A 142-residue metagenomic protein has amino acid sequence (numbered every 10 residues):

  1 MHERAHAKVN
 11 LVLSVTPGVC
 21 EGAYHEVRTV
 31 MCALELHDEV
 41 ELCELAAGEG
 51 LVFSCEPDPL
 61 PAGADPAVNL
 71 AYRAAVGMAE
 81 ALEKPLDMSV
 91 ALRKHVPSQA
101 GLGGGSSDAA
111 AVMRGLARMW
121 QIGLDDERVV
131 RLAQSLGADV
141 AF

Functional and structural regions predicted by a protein language model:
M1-A100, R118, I122, E127: ATP-binding N-lobe of GHMP and related small-molecule kinases
L13, A111-R114, F142: Hydrophobic side chains within alpha-helical segments
A71, L102-S107, D139: Gly/Ser/Thr-rich beta-alpha loop segments that engage phosphate groups in nucleotides
G77, G115, R131-S135: Generic structural signal for isolated residues within well-ordered alpha-helices
S106-M119: Short, small-residue alpha-helix embedded
I122-F142: Alpha/beta catalytic cores of group-transfer enzymes, especially the acyltransferase/condensing modules of polyketide
